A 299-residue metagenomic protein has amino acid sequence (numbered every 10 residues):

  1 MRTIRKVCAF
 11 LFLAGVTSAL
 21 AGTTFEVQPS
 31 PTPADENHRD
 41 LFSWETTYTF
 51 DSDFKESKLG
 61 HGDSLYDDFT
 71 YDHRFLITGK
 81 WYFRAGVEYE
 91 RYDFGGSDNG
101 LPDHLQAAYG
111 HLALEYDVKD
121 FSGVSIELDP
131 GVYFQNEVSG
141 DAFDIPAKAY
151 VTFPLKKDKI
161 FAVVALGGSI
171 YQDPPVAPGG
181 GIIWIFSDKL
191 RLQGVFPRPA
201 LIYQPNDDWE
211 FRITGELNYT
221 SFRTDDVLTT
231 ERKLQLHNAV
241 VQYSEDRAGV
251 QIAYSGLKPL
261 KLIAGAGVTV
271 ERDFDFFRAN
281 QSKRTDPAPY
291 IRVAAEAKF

Functional and structural regions predicted by a protein language model:
M1-R39, R278, F299: Cleavable N-terminal export/targeting peptides
A21-D144, N238-R247, N280-K283: Transmembrane beta-barrel domains of bacterial outer-membrane proteins
F42-F50, A85-R91, I126-V132, A149 (+5 more regions): Transmembrane beta-barrel strands of outer-membrane/channel proteins
K58-D63, P102-H104, Q135-F143, G167-V176 (+1 more regions): Solvent-exposed loop/turn segments connecting transmembrane beta-strands in outer-membrane beta-barrel proteins
H73-F75, L114-V118, F153-L155, G168 (+6 more regions): Residue-level signature of outer-membrane beta-barrel architecture
I77-F83, D120-I126, D158-A162, K189-L192 (+3 more regions): Repeated loop/turn-to-beta-strand initiation elements of outer-membrane beta-barrel proteins
R91-G100, P197-V270, F274-S282, P289-I291: Outer-membrane beta-barrel translocator/channel fold
G180-W184, K189, V250-K258, T285-F299: Outer-membrane beta-barrel "beta-signal"
